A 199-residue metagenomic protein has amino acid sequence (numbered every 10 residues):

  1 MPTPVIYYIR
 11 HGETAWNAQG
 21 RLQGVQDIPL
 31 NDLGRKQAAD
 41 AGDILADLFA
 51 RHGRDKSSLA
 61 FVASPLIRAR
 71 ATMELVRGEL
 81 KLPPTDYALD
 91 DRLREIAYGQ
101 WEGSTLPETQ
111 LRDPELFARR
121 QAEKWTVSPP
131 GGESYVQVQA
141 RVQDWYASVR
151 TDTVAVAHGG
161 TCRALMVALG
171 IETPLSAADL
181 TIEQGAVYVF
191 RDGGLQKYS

Functional and structural regions predicted by a protein language model:
I6, L59, S148-G160: Generic beta-sheet signal
Y7, E13-L82, R112, E133-V136: Active-site-proximal alpha-helix that buttresses catalytic centers in soluble enzyme cores
A15, R68-R70, E95-I96, T161-A164: Short, active-site-adjacent cap segments at secondary-structure transitions
A63-L66, R92, A157-G160: Short, well-ordered beta-to-alpha junction loops that form the rim of enzyme active sites and present histidine/acidic
L75, A164-A168: Active-site signature of alpha/beta-hydrolase-fold catalytic machinery across serine- and Asp/Cys-nucleophile hydrolases
G78-R141, R191, Y198-S199: Phosphate-handling substructures
V136, E172-Y198: Domain-level recognition of soluble alpha/beta enzyme cores, biased toward histidine phosphatases/phosphomutases
Q143-T151, L169, V189-F190: Alpha-helix C-terminal capping segments
